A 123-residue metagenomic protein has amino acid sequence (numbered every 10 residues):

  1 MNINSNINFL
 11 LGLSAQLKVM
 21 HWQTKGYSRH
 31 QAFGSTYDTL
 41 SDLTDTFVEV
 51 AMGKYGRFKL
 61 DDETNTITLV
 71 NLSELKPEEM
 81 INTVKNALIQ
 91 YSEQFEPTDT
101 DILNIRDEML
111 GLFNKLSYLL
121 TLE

Functional and structural regions predicted by a protein language model:
N2-I7, L13, S73, P77: Disorder-to-helix initiation segments
N6-H21, F47, V84-Y91, L112-E123: Long, well-ordered alpha-helical segments
I7-S14, H21-T24, V50-A51, R57-I67: Long, contiguous binding/interaction regions
G12-S35, Q94-T98: Helix-loop segments that flank and shape redox-cofactor active sites
L13, T36-T39, L43, I105 (+1 more regions): Extended, well-ordered alpha-helical scaffold segments
Q31-D61: Conserved alpha-helical segments that form or flank metal/cofactor-binding pockets of metalloenzymes
G53-R57, P97, L119-E123: Long amphipathic alpha-helical segments
T66-L120: Acidic/histidine-rich alpha-helical segments that form the ligand environment of transition-metal centers
